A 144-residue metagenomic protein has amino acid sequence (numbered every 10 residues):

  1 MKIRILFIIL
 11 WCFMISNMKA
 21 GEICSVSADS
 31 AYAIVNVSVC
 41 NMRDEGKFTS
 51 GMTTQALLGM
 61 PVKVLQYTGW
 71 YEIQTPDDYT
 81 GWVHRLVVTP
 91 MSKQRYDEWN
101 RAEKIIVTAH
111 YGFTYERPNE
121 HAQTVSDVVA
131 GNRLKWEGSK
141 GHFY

Functional and structural regions predicted by a protein language model:
M1-A28: Bacterial Sec-dependent N-terminal signal peptides
G21-A31, V37, K47, T54 (+2 more regions): Boundary regions of SH3-family modules and the immediately adjacent low-complexity/disordered segments in eukaryotic
